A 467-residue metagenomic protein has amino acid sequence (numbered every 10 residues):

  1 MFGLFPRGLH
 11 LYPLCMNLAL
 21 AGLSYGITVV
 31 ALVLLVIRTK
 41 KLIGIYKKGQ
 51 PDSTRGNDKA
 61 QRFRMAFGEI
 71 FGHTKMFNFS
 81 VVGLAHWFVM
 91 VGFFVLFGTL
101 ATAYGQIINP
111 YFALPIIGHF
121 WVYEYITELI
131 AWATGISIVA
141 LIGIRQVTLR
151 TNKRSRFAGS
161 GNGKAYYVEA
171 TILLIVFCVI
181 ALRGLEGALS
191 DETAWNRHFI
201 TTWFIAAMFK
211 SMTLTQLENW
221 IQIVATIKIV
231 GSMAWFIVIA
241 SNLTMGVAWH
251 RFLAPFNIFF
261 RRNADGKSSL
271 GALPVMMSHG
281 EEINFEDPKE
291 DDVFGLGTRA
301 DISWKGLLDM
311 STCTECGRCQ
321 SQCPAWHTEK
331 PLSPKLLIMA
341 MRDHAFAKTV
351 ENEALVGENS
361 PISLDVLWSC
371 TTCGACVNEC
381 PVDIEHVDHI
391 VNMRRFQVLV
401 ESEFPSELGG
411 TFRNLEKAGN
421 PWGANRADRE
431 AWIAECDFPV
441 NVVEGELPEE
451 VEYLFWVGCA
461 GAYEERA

Functional and structural regions predicted by a protein language model:
M1-Y12, I107-V122, G184-I221: Membrane-interfacial helical/loop segments at transmembrane boundaries in membrane proteins
F2-V147, D301-M310, L332-I338, A345-A467: Iron-sulfur-cluster electron-transfer modules
L35-T54, Q106-P110, A140-S155, A181-N196 (+3 more regions): Juxtamembrane/interface segments at transmembrane-helix termini
Y46-I70, L149-Y166, W195-M208, F252-E281 (+3 more regions): Juxtamembrane inter-helical linkers in multi-pass membrane proteins
R55-G56, N78-A85, I116-I126, T151-L174 (+4 more regions): Membrane-interface segments at loop-to-transmembrane junctions
W87-G98, Y166-E192: Hydrophobic alpha-helical membrane-insertion segments
Y125-G135, F209-F236: Hydrophobic alpha-helical transmembrane segments
A240-S369, A418: Ferredoxin-type iron-sulfur electron-transfer modules and their immediate structural context
